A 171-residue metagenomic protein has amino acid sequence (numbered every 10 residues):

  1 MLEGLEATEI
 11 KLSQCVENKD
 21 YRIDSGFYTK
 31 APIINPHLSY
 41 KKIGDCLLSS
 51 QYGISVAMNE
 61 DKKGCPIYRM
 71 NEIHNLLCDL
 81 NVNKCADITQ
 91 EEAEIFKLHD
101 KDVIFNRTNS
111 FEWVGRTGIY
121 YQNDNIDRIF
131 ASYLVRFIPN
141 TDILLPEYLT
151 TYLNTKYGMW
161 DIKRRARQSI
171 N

Functional and structural regions predicted by a protein language model:
M1-Y52: Non-catalytic DNA-recognition/assembly elements of restriction-modification systems
Y40-A57, N71-V103: Sequence-specific dsDNA recognition surfaces
K42-S50, A57-K62, H74-L80, Q122-N171: Basic, amphipathic alpha-helical recognition segments used for DNA target recognition
C65: Carboxylate-rich, polar loop motifs that coordinate divalent cations or form catalytic acidic clusters
E92-K97, F111, N125-D127: Short, surface-exposed secondary-structure edge patches
F111-I119: Short, Lys/Arg- and Gly-enriched loop/turn segments at beta-strand edges
